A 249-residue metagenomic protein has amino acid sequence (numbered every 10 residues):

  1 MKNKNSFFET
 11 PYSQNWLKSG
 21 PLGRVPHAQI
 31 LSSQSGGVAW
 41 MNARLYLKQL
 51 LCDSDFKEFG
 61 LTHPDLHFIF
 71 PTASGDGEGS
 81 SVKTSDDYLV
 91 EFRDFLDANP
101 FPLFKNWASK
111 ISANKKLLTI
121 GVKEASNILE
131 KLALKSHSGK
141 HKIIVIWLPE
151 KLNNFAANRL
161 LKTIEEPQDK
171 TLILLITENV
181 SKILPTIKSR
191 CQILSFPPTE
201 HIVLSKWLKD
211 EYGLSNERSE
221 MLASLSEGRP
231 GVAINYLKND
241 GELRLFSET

Functional and structural regions predicted by a protein language model:
M1-F155: Clamp-loader machinery-focused feature within the broader ASCE/P-loop NTPase space
M1-F59, D169-L172, E178-T249: Charged, glycine-rich active-site and insertion segments that engage polyanionic ligands
E130, K162, S189: Conserved adenine-binding aromatic site and its adjacent loop/helix in ATP-hydrolyzing domains
A133, N158-L172: Conserved catalytic/switch belt of AAA+ P-loop NTPases
S138-I143, Q168-L174: Loop/turn-to-beta-strand initiation segments
K151-L152, E166, K182: Residues immediately C-terminal
F155-R159, T186: Generic recognition of short, well-ordered alpha-helical segments
